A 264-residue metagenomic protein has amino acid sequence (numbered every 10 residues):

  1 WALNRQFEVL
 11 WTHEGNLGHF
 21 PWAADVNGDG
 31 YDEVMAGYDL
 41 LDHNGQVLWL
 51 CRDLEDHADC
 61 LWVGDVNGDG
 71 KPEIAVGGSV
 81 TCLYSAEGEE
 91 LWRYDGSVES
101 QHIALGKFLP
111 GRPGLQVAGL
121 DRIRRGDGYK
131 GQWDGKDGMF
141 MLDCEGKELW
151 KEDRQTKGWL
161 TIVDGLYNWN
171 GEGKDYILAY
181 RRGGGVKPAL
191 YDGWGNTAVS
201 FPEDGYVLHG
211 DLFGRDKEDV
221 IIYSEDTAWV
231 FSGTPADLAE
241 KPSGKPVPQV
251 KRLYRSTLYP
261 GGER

Functional and structural regions predicted by a protein language model:
W1-R264: Beta-propeller-forming repeat regions
